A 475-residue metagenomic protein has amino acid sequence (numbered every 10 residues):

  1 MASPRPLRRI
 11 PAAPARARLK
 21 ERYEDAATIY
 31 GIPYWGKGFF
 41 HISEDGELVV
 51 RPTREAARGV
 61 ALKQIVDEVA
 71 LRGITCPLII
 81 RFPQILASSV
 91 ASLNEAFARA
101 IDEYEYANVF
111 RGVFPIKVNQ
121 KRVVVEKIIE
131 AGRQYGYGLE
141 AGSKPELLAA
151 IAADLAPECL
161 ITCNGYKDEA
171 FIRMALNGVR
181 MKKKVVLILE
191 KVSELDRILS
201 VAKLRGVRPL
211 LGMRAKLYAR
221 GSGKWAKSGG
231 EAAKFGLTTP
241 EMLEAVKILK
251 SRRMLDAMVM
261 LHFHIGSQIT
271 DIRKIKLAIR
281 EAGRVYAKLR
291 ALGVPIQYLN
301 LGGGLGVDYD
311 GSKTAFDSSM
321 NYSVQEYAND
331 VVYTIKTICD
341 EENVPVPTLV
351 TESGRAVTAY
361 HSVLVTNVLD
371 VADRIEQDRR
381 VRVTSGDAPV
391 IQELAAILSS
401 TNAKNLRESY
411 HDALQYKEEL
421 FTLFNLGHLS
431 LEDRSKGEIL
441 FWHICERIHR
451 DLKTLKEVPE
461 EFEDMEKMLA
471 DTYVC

Functional and structural regions predicted by a protein language model:
A2, R8-R54, R58: N-terminal basic/disordered segments at the start of proteins
S3-P6, A27, Y34, Y218 (+3 more regions): Charge-rich, low-complexity N-terminal segments
I29-I32, G38-H41, D67-L71, A152-D154 (+6 more regions): A general structural signal for short secondary-structure junctions and capping/turn motifs
K37, I42-Q120: Low-complexity, highly charged intrinsically disordered N-terminal segments that act as targeting/localization
P77-I80, A87, L189, S318 (+1 more regions): Intrinsic disorder
Q84-S92, E244, E281, D330: A non-catalytic, amphipathic alpha-helix used as a structural packing/dimerization or gating element in enzyme scaffolds
Y104-N300, L305-V307, Y322-E326, T334: Active-site-proximal beta-alpha core segment in soluble small-molecule metabolic enzymes
M258, I265-C475: C-terminal active-site-proximal or functional interface alpha/beta core segments in diverse enzymes
